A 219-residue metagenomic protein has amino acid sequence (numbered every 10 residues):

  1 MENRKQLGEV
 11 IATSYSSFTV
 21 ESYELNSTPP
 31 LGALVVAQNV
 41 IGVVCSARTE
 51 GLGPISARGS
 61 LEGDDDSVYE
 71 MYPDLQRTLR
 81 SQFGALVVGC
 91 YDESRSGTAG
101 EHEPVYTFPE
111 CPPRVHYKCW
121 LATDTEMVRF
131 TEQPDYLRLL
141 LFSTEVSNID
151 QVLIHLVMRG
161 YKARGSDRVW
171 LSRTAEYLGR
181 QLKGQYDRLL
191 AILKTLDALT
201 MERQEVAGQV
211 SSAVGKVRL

Functional and structural regions predicted by a protein language model:
E2-T19: Short, basic/aromatic beta-hairpin or loop at an interaction surface
L7-I11, A33-L34, V40-E50: Short beta-strand-centered aromatic/proline hotspots
S16-F18, V40-C45, S81: A generic structural signal for short beta-strands and their flanking turns/coil linkers
S17-S22, E50-G63, A85: Short, solvent-exposed secondary-structure boundary/capping segments
S17-T28, S67-E70: Short alpha-helix capping/helix-loop boundary micro-motifs
N26-T28, Q38-I41: Beta-strand-enriched, solvent-exposed domains that form extended recognition/catalytic surfaces
V44, P54-Q76: Extended, compositionally biased
Q76-L219: Charge/polar-rich, low-complexity and marginally structured segments
